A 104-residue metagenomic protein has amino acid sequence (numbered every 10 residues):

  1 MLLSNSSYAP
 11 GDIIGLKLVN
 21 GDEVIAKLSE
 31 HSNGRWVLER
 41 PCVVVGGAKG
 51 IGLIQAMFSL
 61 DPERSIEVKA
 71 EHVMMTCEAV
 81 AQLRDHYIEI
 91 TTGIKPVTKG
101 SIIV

Functional and structural regions predicted by a protein language model:
M1-V104: Conserved RNA-binding domains used in RNP assembly and mRNA/RNA metabolism
